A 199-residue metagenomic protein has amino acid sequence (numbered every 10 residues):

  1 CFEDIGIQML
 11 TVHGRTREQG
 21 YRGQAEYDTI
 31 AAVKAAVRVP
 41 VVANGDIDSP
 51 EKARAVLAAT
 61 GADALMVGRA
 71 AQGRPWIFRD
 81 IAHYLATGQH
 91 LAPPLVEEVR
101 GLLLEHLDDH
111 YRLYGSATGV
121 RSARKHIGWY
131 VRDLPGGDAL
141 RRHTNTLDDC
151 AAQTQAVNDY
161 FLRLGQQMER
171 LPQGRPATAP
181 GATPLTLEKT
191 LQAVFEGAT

Functional and structural regions predicted by a protein language model:
C1-M9, Y21, D28, A32-A43 (+1 more regions): Alpha/beta catalytic cores of nucleotide-metabolism and tRNA/nucleoside-modifying enzymes
T11-R15: Short beta-strands and strand-loop turn motifs
T16-G23: Short, small-residue-enriched loops and turns at beta-alpha junctions that line or gate enzyme active sites
